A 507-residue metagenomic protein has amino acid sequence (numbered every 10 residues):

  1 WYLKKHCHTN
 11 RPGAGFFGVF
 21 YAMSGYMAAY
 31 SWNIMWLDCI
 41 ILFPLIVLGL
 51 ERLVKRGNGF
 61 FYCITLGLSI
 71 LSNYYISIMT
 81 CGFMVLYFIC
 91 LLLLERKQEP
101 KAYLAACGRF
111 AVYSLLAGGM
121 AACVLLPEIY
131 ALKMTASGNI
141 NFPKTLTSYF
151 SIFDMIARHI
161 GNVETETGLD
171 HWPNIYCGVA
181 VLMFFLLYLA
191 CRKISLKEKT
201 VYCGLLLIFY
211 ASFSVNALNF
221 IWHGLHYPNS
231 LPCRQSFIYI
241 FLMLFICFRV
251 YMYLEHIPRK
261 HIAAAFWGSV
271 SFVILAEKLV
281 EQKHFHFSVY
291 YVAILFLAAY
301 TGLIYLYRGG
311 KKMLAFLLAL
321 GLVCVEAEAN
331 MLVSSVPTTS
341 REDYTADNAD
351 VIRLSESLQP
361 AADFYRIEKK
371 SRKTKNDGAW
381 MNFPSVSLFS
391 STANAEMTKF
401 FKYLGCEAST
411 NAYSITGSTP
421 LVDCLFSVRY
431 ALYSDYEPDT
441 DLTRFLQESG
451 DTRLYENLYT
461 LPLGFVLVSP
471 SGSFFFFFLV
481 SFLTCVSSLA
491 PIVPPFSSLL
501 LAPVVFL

Functional and structural regions predicted by a protein language model:
W1-M27, L182-Y210: Carboxylate/His-rich catalytic cores and anion/metal-binding grooves
W1-Y2, H6, R11-E95, R109-I129 (+2 more regions): Membrane-embedded helix bundles of polyisoprenyl
Y2-L3, L42-V54, G82-C90, L182-L189 (+3 more regions): Transmembrane alpha-helical segments
M23, Y30-M35, L71-M79, E166-V179 (+1 more regions): Membrane-entry segments of alpha-helical transmembrane domains in multi-pass membrane proteins
L53, G57, I76, T200-F220 (+1 more regions): Contiguous transmembrane helix-bundle modules in multi-pass membrane proteins
Q98-A106: Membrane-interfacial, low-structure loops and terminal tails that flank and connect transmembrane helices in multi-pass
A105-V201, F209, V215-H223, P232-F237 (+2 more regions): Periplasmic/ER-lumenal interhelical loops and adjacent helix-loop junctions in multi-pass membrane proteins
F287, F316-F475, S481-T484, A490 (+1 more regions): Soluble catalytic regions of membrane-associated enzymes that act on cell-envelope and secretory-pathway components
